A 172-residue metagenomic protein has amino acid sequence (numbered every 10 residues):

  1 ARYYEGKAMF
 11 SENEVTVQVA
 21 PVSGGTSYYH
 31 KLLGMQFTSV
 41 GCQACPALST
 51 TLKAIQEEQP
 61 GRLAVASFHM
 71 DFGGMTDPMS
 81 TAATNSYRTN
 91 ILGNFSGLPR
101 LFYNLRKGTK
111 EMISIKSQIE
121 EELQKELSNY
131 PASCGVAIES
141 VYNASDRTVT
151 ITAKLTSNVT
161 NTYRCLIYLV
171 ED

Functional and structural regions predicted by a protein language model:
Y4-E12: Short, exposed coil/turn segments at beta-strand boundaries within extracellular/luminal domains
E12-P21: C-terminal edge beta-strand
V17, G25-S27, G34, A132-I138: Generic preference for hydrophobic/aromatic residues in regular secondary structure cores
P21-G24, L127-S128: Intrinsically disordered, low-complexity segments enriched in polar/charged residues with Gly/Pro, especially when
S23-M70: Local sequence-structure signature of Cys/Sec-based thiol-disulfide redox active-site neighborhoods
S67-D172: Short, conserved sequence motifs used for protein processing/export or organelle targeting and for catalysis
